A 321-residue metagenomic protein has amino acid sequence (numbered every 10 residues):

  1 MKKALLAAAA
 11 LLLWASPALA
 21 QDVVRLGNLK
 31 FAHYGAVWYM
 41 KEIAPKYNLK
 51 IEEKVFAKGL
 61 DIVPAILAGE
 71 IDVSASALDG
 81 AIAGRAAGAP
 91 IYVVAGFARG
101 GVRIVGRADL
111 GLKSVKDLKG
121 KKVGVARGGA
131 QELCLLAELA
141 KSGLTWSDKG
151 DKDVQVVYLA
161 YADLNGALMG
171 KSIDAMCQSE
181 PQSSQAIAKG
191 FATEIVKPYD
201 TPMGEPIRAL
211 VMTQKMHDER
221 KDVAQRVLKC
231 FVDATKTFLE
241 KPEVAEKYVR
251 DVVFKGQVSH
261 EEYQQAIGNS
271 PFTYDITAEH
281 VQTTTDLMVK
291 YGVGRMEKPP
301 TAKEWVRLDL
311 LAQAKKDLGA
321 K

Functional and structural regions predicted by a protein language model:
M1-A4: Positively charged n-region of N-terminal signal peptides that target proteins for export
A7-A8, A18: Cleavable N-terminal signal peptides
W14-A20: Sec/Tat signal peptide C-region and signal peptidase I cleavage site
D22-Y158, G170, D174-E180, F191-K197 (+1 more regions): Short, glycine-/small- and polar/acidic-enriched structural segments that line small-molecule recognition paths
W38, I82, L136, S184 (+2 more regions): Predominant activation on well-ordered alpha-helical scaffold segments within soluble catalytic domains
L78-G80, D151-D153, V157, A162-V252: Pocket-lining segment of extracytoplasmic ligand-binding domains
D218-E297: Secondary-structure end/capping motifs
V289-K321: Conserved C-terminal helix/tail region of periplasmic/extracytoplasmic solute-binding proteins
